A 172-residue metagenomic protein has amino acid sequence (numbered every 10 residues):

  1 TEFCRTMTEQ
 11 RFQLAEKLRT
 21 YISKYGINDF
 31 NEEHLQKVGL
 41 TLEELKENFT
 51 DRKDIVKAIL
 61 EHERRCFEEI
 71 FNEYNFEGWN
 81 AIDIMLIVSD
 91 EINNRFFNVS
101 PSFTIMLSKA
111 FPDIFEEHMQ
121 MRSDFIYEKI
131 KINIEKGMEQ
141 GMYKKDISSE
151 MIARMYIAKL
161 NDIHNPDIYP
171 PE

Functional and structural regions predicted by a protein language model:
T1-E2, I132, K136, Q140 (+1 more regions): C-terminal peripheral helix-coil segments that are non-catalytic and often amphipathic
T1-E9: N-terminal intrinsically disordered/low-complexity leader segments
R11, V56, L60, R64 (+4 more regions): Amphipathic, non-transmembrane alpha-helical scaffold segments
F12, A58, E69-S102, A153-Y156: Hydrophobic alpha-helical connector segments
Q13, K17, Y21-D54, A58: Helix-turn-helix
Y74, F103-L107, I163, D167-P171: Secondary-structure edge/capping motif, primarily at the C-terminal ends of alpha-helices and the immediately following
F97-K131, E139-M142, M151: Short secondary-structure transition hinges
M142-E172: Hydrophobic/aromatic-rich alpha-helical bundle segments in the mid-to-C-terminal region
